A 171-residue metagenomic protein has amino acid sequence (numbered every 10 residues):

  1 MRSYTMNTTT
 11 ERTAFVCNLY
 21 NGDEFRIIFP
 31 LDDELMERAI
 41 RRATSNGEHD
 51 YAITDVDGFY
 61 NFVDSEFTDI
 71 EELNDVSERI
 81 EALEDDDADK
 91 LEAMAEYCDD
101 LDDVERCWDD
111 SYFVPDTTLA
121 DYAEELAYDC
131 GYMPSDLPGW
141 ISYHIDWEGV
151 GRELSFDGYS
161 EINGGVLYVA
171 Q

Functional and structural regions predicted by a protein language model:
M1-Q171: Acidic interaction surfaces
